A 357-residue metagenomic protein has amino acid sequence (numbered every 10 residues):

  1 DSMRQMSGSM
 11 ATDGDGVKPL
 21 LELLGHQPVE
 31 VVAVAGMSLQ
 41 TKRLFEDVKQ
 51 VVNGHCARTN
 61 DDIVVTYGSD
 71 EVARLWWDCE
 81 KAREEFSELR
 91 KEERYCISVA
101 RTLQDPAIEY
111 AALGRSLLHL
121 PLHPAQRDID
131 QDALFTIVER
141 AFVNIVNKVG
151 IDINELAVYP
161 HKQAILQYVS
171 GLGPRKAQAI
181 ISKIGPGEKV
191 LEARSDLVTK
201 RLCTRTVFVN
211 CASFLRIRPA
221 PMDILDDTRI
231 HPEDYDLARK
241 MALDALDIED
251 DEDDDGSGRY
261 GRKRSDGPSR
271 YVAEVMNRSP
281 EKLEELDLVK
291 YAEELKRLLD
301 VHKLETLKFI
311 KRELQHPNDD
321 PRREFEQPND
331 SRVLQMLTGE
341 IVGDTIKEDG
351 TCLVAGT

Functional and structural regions predicted by a protein language model:
D1, L21-G25, A157-V158, V169-L172 (+5 more regions): Replace "in large, NTP-powered and nucleic-acid-processing enzymes" with "in large, NTP-powered factors and other
D1-E139: Phosphate- and other anionic-substrate recognition elements at nucleic-acid/protein interfaces
L44, A193-D196, V354-A355: Short beta-alpha junctions and helix-cap segments that line functional grooves
N53-D62, N154-H161, G185-L202, I248-R270: Intrinsically disordered, low-complexity coil segments
G68-L75, S116-D132, T199-L202, G256-K282: A glycine-rich phosphate-binding loop feature that marks nucleotide/adenosyl-phosphate handling sites
L75, C79-D196, R205-D244: Long, highly charged, low-complexity intrinsically disordered interaction regions that mediate electrostatic DNA/RNA
D227-T357: Low-complexity, acidic/Ser/Thr- and charged residue-rich accessory regions of DNA metabolism proteins
